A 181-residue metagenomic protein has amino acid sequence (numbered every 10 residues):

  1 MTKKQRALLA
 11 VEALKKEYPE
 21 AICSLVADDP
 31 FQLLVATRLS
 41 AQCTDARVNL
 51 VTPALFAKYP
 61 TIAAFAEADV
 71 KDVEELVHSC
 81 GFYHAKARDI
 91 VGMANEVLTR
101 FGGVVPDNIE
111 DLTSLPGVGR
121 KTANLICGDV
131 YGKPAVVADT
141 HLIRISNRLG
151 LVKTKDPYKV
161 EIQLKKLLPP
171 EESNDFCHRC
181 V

Functional and structural regions predicted by a protein language model:
T2-V181: Catalytic cores of DNA base-excision repair glycosylases
